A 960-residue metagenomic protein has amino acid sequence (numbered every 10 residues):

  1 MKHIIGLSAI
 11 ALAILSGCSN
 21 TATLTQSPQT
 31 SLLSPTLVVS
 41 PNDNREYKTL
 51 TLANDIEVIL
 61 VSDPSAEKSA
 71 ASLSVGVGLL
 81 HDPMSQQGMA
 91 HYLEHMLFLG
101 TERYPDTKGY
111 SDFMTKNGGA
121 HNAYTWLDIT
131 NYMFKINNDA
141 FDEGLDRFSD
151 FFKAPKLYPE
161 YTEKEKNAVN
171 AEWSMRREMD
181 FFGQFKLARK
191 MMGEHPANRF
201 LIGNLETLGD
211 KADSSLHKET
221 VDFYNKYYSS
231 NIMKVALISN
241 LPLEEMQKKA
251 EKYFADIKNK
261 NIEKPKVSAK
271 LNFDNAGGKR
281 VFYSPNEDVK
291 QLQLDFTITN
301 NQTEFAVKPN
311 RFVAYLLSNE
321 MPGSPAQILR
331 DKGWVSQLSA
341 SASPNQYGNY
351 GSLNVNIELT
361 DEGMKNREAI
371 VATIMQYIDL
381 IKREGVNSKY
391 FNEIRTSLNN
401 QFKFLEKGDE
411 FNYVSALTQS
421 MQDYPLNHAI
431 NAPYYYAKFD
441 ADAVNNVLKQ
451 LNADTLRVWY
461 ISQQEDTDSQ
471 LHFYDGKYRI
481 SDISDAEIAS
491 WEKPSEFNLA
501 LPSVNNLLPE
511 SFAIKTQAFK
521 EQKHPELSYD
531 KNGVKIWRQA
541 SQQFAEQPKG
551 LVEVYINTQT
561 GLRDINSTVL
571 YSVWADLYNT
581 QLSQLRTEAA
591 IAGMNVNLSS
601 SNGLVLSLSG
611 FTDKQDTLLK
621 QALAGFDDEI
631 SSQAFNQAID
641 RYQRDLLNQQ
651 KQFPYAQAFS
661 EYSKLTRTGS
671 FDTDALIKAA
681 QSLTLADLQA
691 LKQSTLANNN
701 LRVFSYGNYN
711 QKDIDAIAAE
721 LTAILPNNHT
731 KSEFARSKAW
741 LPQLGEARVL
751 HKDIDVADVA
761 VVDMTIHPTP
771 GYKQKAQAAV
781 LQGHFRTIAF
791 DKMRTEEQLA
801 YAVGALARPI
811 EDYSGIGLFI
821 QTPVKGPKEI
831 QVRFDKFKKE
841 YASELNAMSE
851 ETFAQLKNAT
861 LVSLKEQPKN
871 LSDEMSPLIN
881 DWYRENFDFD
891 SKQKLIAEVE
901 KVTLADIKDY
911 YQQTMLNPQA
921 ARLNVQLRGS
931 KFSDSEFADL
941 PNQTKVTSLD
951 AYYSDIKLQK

Functional and structural regions predicted by a protein language model:
K2-A9: Sec-dependent signal peptide recognition, specifically the positively charged N-region followed immediately by
L15-G17: C-terminal motif of bacterial Sec signal peptides marking the signal peptidase cleavage site
A22-P28, L32, E393-Q543, A658-A723 (+4 more regions): C-terminal regions of mature proteins
S40-A70: Mature N-terminal segment immediately following signal peptide/propeptide cleavage in secreted/periplasmic
V61, A66-L79, G88-A90, T107-F151 (+13 more regions): M16 family metallopeptidases and their MPP-like homologs
K166, T220-K252, L685-L721: Non-catalytic, conformational "gating/processing" segments within enzyme and secreted inhibitor domains
Q247-E263, I717-S732, L904: Glycine-centered hinge/linker elements that transmit conformational signals in sensory and ligand-binding systems
E263-S324, I328, F411-N427, S462 (+4 more regions): His/Glu-based metal-binding/catalytic segments typifying zinc-dependent metallopeptidases
